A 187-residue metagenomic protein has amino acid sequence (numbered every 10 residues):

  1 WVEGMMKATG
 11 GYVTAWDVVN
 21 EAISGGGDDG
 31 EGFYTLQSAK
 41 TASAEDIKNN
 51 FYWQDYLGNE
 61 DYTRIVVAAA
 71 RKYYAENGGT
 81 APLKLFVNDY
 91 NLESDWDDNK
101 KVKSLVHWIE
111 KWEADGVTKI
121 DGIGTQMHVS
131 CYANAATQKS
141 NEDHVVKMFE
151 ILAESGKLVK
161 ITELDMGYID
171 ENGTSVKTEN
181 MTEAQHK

Functional and structural regions predicted by a protein language model:
W1-N20, G58-Y73, S104-G116, K187: An active-site-proximal structural segment forming one wall of the substrate-binding cleft that immediately precedes
G4-I47, F86-Y90, D121-G124: Active-site groove signature of glycoside hydrolases
G10-A15, A75-K84, V117-D121, S155-K160: Short, well-ordered coil/turn segments that N-cap beta-strands
G30-G58, N172-T182: A solvent-exposed, charged loop/short amphipathic helix patch at secondary-structure junctions
F51-Y62, W96-S104, A136-H144, N180-K187: Alpha-helix N-cap and loop-to-helix initiation/capping positions
V67-G79, E113, F149-G156: Surface-exposed amphipathic alpha-helices with a cationic face
L83-W96, T125-A135, E154-K187: Active-site clefts of carbohydrate-active enzymes
L85-V87, N91-G124, S140, M148 (+1 more regions): Substrate-binding cleft/loops of secretory-pathway carbohydrate-active enzymes
